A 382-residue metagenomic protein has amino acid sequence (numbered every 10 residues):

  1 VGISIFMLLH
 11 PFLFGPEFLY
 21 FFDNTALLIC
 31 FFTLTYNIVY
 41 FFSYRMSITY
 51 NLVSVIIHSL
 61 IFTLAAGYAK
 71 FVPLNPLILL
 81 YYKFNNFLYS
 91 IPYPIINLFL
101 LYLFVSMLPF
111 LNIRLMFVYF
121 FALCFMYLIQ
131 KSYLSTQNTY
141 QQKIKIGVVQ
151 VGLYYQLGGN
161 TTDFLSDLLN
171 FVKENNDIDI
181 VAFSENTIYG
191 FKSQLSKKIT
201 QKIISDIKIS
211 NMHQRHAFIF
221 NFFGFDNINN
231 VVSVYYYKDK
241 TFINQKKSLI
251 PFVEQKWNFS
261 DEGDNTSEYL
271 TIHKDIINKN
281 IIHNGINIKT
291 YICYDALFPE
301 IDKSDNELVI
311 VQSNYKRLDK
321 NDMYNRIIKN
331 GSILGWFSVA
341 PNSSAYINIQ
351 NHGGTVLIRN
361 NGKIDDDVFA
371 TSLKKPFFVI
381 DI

Functional and structural regions predicted by a protein language model:
V1-Y133, Q350, T355-I358, D381-I382: Membrane-embedded alpha-helical bundles of multi-pass enzymes that act on lipidic or dolichyl-linked glycan substrates
I5-F6, V181-E185, F218-F222, Y291-I292 (+2 more regions): Active-site neighborhood of phospho(di)ester-bond hydrolases with catalytic His/Asp-centered motifs
L9, V181-A182, D264-F337: Active-site beta-loop-alpha substructure in enzyme catalytic cores, prototypically the cysteine-centered nucleophile
G15, G190-F191, L318-K320: Short, solvent-exposed loop/turn segments at secondary-structure junctions
I48-L64, L195-I288, W336, A340-K374: Catalytic-core segment of enzymes that process non-peptidic bonds
L115-N138, N244-G263: A short, flexible N-terminal coil/short beta segment enriched in small residues
M126-F171, D322-M323, G353, I358-I382: Non-cytosolic juxtamembrane linkers/loops that tether extracellular or periplasmic domains to nearby transmembrane
Y133-I250, I281-I286, Y294, D302: Soluble catalytic regions of membrane-associated enzymes that act on cell-envelope and secretory-pathway components
